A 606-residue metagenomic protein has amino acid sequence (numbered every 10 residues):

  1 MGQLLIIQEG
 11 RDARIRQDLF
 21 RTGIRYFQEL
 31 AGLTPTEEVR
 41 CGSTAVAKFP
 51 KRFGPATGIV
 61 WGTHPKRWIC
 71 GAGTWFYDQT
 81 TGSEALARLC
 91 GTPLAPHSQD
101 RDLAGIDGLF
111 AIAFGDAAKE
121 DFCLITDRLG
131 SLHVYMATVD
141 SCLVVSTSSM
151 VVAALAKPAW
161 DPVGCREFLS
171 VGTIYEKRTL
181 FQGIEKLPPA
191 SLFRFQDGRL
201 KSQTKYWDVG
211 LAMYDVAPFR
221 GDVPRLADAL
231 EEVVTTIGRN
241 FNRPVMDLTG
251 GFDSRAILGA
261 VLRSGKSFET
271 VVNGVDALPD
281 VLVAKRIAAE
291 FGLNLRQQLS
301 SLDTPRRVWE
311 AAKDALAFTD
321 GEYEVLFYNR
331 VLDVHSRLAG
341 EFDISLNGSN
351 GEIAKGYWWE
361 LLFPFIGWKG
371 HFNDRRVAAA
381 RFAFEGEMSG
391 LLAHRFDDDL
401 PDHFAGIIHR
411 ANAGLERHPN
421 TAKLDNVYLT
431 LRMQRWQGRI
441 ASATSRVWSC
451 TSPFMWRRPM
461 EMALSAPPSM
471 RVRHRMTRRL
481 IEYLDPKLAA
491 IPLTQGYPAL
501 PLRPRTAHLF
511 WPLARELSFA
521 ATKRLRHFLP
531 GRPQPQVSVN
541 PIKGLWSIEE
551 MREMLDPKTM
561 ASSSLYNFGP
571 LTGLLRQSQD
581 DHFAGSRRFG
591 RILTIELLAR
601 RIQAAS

Functional and structural regions predicted by a protein language model:
M1-D18, L30-T44, I184, G340-F342 (+1 more regions): Adenosyl-5′-phosphate
M1-R306, A312, L593-E596, R601: Cysteine-centered catalytic environments shared across enzyme families
L124, L346, M455: Short hydrophobic beta-strand that contains or immediately precedes a catalytic carboxylate
A137-T138, I257-G259, K355, M460-S465: Short hydrophobic alpha-helical segments that form membrane-spanning helices or hydrophobic packing faces of helical
L211-R220, R243-P244, F268-V272, A315-D320 (+3 more regions): Glycine- and acidic
R220, P224, D228, R255 (+9 more regions): Conserved structured core elements
P244-M246, I344-N347: Short glycine-rich phosphate-binding loop at a beta-alpha junction
D276-H335, S349-R375, A379-R381, G386 (+3 more regions): ATP-dependent adenylate-handling ligase core
